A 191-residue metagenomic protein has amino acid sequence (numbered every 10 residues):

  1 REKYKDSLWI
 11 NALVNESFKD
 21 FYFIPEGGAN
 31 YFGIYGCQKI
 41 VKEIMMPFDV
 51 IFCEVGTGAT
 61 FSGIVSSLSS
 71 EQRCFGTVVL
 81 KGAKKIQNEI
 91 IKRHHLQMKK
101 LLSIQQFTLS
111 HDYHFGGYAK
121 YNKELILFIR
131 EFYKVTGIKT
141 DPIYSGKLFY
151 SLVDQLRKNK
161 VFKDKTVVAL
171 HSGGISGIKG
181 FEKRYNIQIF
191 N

Functional and structural regions predicted by a protein language model:
R1-P47, T108-F128: Small/polar-residue-rich loop-to-helix segments that shape phosphate-bearing ligand pockets
D6-L8, K85, Y150-S151: Short secondary-structure boundary/hinge segments and terminal tails
N15, K19, K42, M46 (+5 more regions): Generic secondary-structure signature for well-ordered alpha-helical cores
Y31-F115, L170-N191: Glycine-rich phosphate/pyrophosphate-binding loop at beta-loop-alpha junctions
S110-D164: Active-site-adjacent helical/loop segments in soluble small-molecule enzymes
K163-H171: C-terminal capping/lid region of NAD(P)-dependent oxidoreductase domains
